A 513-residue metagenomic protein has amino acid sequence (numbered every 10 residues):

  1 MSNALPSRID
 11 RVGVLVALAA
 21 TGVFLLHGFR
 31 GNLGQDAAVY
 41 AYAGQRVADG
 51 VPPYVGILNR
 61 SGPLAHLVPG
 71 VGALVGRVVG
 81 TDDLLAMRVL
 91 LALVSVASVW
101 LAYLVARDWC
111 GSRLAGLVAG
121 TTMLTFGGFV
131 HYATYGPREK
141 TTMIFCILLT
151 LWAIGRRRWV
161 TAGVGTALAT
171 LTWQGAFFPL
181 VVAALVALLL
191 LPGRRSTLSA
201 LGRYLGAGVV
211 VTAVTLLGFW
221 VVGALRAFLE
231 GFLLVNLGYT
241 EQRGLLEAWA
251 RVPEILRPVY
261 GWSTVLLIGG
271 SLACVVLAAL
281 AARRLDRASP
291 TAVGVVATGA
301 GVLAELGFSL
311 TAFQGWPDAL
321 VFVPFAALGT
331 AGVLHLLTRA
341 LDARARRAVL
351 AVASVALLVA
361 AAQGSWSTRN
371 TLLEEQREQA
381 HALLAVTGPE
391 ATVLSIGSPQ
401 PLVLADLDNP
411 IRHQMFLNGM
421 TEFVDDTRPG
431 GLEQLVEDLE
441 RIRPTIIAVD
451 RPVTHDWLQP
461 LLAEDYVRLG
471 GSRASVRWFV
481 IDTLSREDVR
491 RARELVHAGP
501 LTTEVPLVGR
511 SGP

Functional and structural regions predicted by a protein language model:
A4-I9, R107-W109, P192-L205, L272-A300 (+3 more regions): Membrane-interface helix-loop-helix junctions at transmembrane boundaries of multi-pass membrane enzymes, predominantly
G22, G120, I147-A153, W159-V186 (+3 more regions): Membrane-interface alpha helices of multi-pass inner-membrane proteins
F29-A43, P53-G72, V78-L85, G223 (+1 more regions): Extracytoplasmic catalytic/substrate-binding loops of multi-pass membrane glycan-assembly enzymes
V89-C110, T125: Transmembrane-helix motifs of polytopic, lipid-linked glycan transferases
Y132-K140: Short acidic/glycine- and proline-prone juxtamembrane loop motifs at membrane-interface regions of multi-pass membrane
I147-T161, A273-A288, L334-L337: Membrane-interface transmembrane helices that cradle and orient dolichyl/undecaprenyl
A162, R369-D425, L432-D456: Short periplasmic/luminal acceptor-recognition loop of GT-C membrane glycosyltransferases, typified by
L306-R344: Hydrophobic/aromatic-rich transmembrane helices and adjacent perimembrane loops
